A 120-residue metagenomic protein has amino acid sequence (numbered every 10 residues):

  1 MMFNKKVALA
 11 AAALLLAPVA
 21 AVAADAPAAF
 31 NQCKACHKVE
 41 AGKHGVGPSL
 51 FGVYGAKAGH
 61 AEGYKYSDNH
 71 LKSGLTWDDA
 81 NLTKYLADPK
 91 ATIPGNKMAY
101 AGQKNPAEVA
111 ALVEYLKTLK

Functional and structural regions predicted by a protein language model:
M1-A10: Bacterial N-terminal signal peptides that target proteins for export
L16-A21: N-terminal signal peptide c-region/cleavage motif recognized by signal peptidases
V22-K43, L50: Sequence/structural segment immediately N-terminal to covalent heme-attachment motifs in c-type and related
D25, L71, A101: Generic anion/oxyanion-binding catalytic loop in active/binding sites
K38-D78: Gly/Gly-Pro-rich "capping" loops immediately C-terminal to redox-active cysteine motifs in periplasmic/lumenal
D78-K120: C-terminal capping alpha-helices of c-type cytochrome domains
